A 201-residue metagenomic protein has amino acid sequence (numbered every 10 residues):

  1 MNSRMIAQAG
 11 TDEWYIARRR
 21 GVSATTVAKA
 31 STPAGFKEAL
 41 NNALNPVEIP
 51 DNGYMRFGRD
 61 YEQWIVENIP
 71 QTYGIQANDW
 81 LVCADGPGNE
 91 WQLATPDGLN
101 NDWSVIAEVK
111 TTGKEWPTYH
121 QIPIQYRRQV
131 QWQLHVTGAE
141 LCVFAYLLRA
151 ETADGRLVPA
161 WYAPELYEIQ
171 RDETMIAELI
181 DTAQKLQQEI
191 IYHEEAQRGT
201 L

Functional and structural regions predicted by a protein language model:
M1-D60, W64, N68, T72 (+1 more regions): Charged, glycine-rich intrinsically disordered N-terminal tails and low-complexity linkers that flank
A17, E194-E195: Long, compositionally biased, charged low-complexity segments
T72-E194: Nucleic-acid nuclease catalytic cores
